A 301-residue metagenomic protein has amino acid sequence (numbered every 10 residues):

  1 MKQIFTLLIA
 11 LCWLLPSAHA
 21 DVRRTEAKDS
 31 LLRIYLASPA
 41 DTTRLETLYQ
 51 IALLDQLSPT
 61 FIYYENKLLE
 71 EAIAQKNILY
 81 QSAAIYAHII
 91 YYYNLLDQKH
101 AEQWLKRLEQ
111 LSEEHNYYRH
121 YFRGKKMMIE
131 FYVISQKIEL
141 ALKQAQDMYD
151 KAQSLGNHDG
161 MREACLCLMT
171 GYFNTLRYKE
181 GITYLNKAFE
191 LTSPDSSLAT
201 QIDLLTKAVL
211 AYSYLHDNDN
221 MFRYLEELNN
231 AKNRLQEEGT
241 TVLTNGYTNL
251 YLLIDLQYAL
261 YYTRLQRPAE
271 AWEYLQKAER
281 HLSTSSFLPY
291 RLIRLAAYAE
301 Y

Functional and structural regions predicted by a protein language model:
I4-L14: Sec-dependent N-terminal signal peptides
A18-Y301: A "functional boundary" signal
